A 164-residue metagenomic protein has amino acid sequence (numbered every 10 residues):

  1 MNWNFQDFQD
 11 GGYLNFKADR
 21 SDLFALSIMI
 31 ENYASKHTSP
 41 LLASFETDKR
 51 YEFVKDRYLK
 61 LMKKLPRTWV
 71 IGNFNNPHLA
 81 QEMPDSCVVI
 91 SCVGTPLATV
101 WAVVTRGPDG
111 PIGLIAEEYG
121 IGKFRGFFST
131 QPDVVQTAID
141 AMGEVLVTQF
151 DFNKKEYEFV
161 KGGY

Functional and structural regions predicted by a protein language model:
M1-Y164: PLD/PLD-like phosphodiesterase catalytic module centered on the HKD motif
